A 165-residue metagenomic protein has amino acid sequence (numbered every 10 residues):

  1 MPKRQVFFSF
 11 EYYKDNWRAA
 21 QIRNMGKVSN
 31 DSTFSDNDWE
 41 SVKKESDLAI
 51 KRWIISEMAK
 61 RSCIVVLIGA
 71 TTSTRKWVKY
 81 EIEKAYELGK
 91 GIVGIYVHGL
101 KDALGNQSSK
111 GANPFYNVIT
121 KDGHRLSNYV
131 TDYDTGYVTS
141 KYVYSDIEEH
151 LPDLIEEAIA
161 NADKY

Functional and structural regions predicted by a protein language model:
M1-K60, H150-Y165: Conserved N-terminal substructure of TIR/SEFIR domains
Q5-F7, R18, A103-Y165: C-terminal interaction surface of TIR/SEFIR-family domains
Q21-N24, K79-I82, Q107-K110: Short, glycine/charged-enriched secondary-structure capping and boundary segments
N30-S35, M58-K60, G89-V93, N117-K121: Glycine-rich loops and low-complexity Gly/Arg-rich segments that provide flexible linkers or classic glycine-based
S35-N37, I95, Y129: Conserved beta-strand termini and adjacent loop/short-helix elements that scaffold enzyme active sites in alpha/beta
E40-D47, I68-T72, G99-G105, N128-D134: Low-complexity, flexible helical/coil segments
I50-V66, Y116-L126: A broadly tuned preference for mixed-charge, low-complexity surface segments
E57-E87, G91-K101: Conserved beta-strand-loop-alpha-helix hinge of the TIR/SEFIR fold
